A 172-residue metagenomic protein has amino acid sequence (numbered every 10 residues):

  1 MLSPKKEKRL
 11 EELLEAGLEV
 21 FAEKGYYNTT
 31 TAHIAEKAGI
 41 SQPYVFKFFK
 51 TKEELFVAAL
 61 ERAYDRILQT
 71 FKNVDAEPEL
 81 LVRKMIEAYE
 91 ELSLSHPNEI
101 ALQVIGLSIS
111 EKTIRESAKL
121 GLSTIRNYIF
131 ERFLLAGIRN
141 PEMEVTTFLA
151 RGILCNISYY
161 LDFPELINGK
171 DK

Functional and structural regions predicted by a protein language model:
M1-K5, I167-N168: N-terminal intrinsically disordered/low-complexity leader segments
R9-G17, I34, A59-A63, I67: Generic hydrophobic, amphipathic alpha-helix propensity
E12, A16, V20-E54: Helix-turn-helix
L14, F56-L60, Y64, R115-R126: Amphipathic, non-transmembrane alpha-helical scaffold segments
A58, Q69-S95: Hydrophobic alpha-helical connector segments
Y89, Q103-L107, F148-G152: Short alpha-helical scaffolding segments that buttress acidic/His motifs in well-ordered protein cores
S93-T113: Amphipathic alpha-helical segments used for helix-helix packing
K112-N127, R132-K172: Hydrophobic/aromatic-rich alpha-helical bundle segments in the mid-to-C-terminal region
